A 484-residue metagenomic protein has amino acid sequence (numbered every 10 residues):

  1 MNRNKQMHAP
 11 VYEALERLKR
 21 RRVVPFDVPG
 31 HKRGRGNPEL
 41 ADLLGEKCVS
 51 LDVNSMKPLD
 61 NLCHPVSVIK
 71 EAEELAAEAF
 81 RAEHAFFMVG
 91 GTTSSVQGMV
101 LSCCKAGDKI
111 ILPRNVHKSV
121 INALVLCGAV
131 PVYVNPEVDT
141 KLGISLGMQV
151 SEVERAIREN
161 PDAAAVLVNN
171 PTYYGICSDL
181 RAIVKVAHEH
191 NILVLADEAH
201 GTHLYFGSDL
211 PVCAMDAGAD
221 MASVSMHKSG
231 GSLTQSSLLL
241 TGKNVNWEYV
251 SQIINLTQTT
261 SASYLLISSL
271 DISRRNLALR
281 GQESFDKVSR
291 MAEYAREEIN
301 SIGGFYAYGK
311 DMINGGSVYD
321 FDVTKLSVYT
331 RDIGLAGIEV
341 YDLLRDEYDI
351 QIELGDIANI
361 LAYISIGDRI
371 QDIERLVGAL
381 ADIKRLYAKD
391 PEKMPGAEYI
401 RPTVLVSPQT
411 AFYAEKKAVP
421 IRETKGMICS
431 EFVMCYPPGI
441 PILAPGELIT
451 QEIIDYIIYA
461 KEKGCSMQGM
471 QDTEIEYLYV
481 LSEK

Functional and structural regions predicted by a protein language model:
M1-S67: N-terminal "arm"/small-domain region of PLP-dependent enzymes with the aminotransferase-like
V49-S94: Conserved N-terminal alpha-helix of the aminotransferase class I/II PLP-enzyme fold
H84-I110, A123: Conserved beta-loop-alpha segment that forms the PLP phosphate-binding cup at the N-terminus of a helix
G107-V168: PLP-dependent aminotransferase-like
L142-H203: Active-site phosphate-binding strand-loop segment of PLP-dependent enzymes
C213-Q252, Q258-S269: Active-site PLP attachment segment
S273-R296, D372: Structural signature of PLP-dependent enzymes
Y294-G469: Conserved C-terminal alpha-helix-loop-beta "cap" of PLP-dependent enzymes that closes/shapes the active-site mouth
